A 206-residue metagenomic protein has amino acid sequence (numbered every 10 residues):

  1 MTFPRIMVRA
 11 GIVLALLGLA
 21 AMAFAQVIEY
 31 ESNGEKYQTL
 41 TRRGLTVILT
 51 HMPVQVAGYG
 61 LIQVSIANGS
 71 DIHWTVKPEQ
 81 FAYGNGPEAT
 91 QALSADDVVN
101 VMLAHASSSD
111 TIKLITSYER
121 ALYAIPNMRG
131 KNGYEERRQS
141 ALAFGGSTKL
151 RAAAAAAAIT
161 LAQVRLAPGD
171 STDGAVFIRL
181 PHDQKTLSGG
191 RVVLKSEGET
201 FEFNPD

Functional and structural regions predicted by a protein language model:
M1-L14: Bacterial N-terminal signal peptides that target proteins for export
Q26-D206: Conserved functional micro-motifs across diverse proteins
